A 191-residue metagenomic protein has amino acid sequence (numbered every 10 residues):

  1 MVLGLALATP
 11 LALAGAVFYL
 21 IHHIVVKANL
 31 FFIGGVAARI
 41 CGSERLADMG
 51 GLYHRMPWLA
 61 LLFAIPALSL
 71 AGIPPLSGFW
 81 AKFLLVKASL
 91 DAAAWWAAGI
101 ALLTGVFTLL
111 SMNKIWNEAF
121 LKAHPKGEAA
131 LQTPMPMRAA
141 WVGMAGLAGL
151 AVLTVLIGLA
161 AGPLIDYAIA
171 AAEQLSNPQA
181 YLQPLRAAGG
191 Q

Functional and structural regions predicted by a protein language model:
M1-I21, A88-W96: Helix-coil boundary and interhelical linker segments in multi-pass alpha-helical membrane proteins
V2, V26-A98, L131-L153: Interfacial and helix-entry/exit segments of alpha-helical transmembrane bundles in multi-pass inner-membrane proteins
V2-T9, F31-F32, A180-P184: Juxtamembrane membrane-interface segments at transmembrane alpha-helix termini
L7-A14, G72-V86, L159-I165: Transmembrane helix-loop junctions in multi-pass membrane proteins
A8-G15, A37-G42, L185-G190: A cytosolic-side transmembrane-helix exit/cap motif
V17-I21, G34, G99-F107, V152-L156: Hydrophobic alpha-helical transmembrane segments of multi-pass membrane proteins
K27-L30, W95-P125: Hydrophobic alpha-helical segments of multi-pass membrane transport proteins
L46, H54-L59, M112-Q191: Cytoplasmic/organellar membrane-interface segments at the starts of transmembrane helices in multi-pass inner-membrane
